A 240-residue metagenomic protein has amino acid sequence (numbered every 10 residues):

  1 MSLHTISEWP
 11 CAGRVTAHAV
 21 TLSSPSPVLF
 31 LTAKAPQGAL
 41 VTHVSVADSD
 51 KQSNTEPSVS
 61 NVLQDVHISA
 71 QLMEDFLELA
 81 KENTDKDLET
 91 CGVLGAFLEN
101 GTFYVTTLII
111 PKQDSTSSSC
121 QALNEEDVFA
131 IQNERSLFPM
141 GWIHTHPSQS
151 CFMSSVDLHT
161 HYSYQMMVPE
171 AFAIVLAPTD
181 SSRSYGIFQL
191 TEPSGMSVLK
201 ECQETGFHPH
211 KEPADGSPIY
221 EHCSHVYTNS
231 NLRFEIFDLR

Functional and structural regions predicted by a protein language model:
M1-G92, A96-G141, P147-R240: MPN/JAMM (Mov34/JAB) isopeptidase/deubiquitinase module and associated MPN-bearing subunits/adaptors in ubiquitin
